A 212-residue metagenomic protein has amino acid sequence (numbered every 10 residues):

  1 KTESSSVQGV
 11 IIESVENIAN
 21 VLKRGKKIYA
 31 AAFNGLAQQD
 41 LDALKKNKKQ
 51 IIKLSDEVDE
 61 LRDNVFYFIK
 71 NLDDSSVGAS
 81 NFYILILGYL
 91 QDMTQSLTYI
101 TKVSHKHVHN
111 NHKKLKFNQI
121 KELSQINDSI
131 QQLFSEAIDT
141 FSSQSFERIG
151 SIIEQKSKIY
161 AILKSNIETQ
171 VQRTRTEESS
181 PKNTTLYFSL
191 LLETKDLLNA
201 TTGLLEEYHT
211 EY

Functional and structural regions predicted by a protein language model:
K1-Y212: Cytosolic, long alpha-helical scaffolding segments
